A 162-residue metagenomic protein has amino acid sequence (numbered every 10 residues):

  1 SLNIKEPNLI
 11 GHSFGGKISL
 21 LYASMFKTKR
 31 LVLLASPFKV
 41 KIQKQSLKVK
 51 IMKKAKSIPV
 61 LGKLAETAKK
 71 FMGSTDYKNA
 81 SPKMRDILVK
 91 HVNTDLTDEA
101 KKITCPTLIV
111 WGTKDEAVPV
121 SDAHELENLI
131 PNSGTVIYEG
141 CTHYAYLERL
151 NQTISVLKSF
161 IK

Functional and structural regions predicted by a protein language model:
S1-P7: Conserved acidic catalytic loop of the alpha/beta-hydrolase fold
P7, G11-S13, G112: Conserved alpha/beta-hydrolase "nucleophile elbow" surrounding the catalytic nucleophile
K17-P59: Flexible "cap/lid" loop of the alpha/beta hydrolase fold
K44-C105: Conserved alpha/beta-hydrolase catalytic His-Asp/Glu region
I103, I109-W111, D115: Short beta-strand/loop motif that positions the catalytic acidic residue of the alpha/beta-hydrolase fold
E116-D122: Conserved alpha/beta-hydrolase "acid-adjacent" motif
E127-H143: Catalytic histidine neighborhood in serine/cysteine hydrolases with alpha/beta-hydrolase-type architecture
C141-L150, I154: Catalytic histidine-centered segment of alpha/beta-hydrolase-like enzymes
